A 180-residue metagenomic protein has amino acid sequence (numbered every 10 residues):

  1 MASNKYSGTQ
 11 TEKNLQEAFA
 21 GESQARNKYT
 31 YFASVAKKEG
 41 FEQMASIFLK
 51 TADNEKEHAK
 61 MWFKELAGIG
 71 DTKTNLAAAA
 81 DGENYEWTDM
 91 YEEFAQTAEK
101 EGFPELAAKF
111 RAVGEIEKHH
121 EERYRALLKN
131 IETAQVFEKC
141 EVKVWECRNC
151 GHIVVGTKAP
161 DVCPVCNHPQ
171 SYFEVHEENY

Functional and structural regions predicted by a protein language model:
M1-Y180: Non-heme di-metal
